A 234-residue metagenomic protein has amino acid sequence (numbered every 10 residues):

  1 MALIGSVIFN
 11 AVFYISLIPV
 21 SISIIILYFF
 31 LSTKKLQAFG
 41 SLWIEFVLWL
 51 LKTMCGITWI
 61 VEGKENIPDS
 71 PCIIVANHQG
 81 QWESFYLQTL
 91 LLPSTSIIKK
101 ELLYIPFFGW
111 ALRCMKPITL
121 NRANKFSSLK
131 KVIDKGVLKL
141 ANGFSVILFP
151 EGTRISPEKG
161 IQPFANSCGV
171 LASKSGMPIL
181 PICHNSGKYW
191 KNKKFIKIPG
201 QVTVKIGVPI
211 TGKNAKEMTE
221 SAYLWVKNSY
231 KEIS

Functional and structural regions predicted by a protein language model:
M1-I60, W110-C114: A transmembrane-helix-recognition feature enriched in membrane-embedded lipid enzymes and envelope glyco-/phospholipid
L3, K130-S234: Non-catalytic C-terminal accessory region of glycerolipid acyltransferases and related lyso-lipid remodeling enzymes
L27-G40, M54, D69-K125: Catalytic core of membrane glycerolipid acyltransferases/transacylases, capturing the structured, soluble-facing
T53-E62, S128-K130, N185-K188: Short gly/ser/thr-rich secondary-structure transition/capping motifs
I57, P117, M177: Short glycine/serine/threonine/alanine-rich loop segments
V61, I118-N121, G212: Short acidic-hydrophobic, aromatic-tinged amphipathic segments that line or gate anion-handling sites
G63-I67: Glycine-rich helix-loop-beta junction characteristic of Rossmann-like nucleotide cofactor-binding loops
